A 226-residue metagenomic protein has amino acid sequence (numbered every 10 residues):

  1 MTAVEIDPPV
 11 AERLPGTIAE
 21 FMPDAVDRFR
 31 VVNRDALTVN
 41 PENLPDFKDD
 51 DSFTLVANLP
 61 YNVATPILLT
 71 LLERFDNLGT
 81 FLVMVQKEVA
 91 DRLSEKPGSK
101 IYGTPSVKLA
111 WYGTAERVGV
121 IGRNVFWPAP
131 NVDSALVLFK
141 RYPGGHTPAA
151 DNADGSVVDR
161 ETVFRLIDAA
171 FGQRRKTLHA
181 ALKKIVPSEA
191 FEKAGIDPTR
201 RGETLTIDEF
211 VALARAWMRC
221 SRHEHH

Functional and structural regions predicted by a protein language model:
M1-E161, R165-L166, A212-R215, H223-H226: Catalytic cores of RNA-modifying enzymes
A135, F139-R141, P148-E189, D197 (+1 more regions): An accessory alpha-helical subdomain
E192: Short acidic (Asp/Glu) and glycine-rich catalytic loops that position anionic groups and cofactors
I196-H226: Short, amphipathic C-terminal "tail helix"
